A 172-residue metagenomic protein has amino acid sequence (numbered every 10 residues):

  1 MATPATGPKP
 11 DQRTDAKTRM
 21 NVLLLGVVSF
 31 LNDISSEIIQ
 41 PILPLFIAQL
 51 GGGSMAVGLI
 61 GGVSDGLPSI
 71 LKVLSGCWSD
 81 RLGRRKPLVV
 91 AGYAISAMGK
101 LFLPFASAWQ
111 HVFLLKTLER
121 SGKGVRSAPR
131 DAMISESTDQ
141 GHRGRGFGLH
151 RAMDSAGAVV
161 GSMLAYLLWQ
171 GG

Functional and structural regions predicted by a protein language model:
R13-P68: Helix-loop boundary and gating motifs at the non-cytosolic
L45, Q49, V160-G172: Transmembrane alpha-helix termini and helix-breaking/packing motifs in multi-pass membrane transporters
D65-V73, A158-V159: Residue-level signature of mid-helix packing/kink "hotspots" within the transmembrane helices of 12-pass Major
L71-G83, W169: Helix-to-loop junctions at the C-terminal end of transmembrane segments in multipass secondary transporters
P87-L101: Structural signature of the two symmetry-related core transmembrane helices
F102-L103, E119: MFS-fold secondary transporters
P104-L115: Helix-loop junctions at membrane interfaces in 12-TM secondary transporters
L115-D154: Cytoplasmic helix-loop-helix junction between adjacent transmembrane helices in 12-TM secondary transporters
